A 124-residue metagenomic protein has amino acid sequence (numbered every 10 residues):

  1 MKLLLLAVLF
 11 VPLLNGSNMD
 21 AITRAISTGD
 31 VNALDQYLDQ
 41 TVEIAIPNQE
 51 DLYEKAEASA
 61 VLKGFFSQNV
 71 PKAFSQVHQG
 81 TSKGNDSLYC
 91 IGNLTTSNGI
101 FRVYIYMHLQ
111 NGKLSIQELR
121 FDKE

Functional and structural regions predicted by a protein language model:
K2-L13: Sec-dependent N-terminal signal peptides
N15-D30: Short, aromatic-enriched amphipathic alpha-helices that serve as compact interaction elements
M19, D39, S87, I100-R102 (+1 more regions): Extracytoplasmic
S27, D51-K55: Solvent-exposed, acidic/flexible segments
D30-T41: Short, well-ordered alpha-helical segments enriched in acidic and aromatic residues
I44-L52: A short gly/proline-enriched turn/hairpin at secondary-structure junctions
A60-G99: Surface-exposed, charged secondary-structure patches
I100-E124: Short beta-strand edge/turn micro-motifs at domain boundaries
